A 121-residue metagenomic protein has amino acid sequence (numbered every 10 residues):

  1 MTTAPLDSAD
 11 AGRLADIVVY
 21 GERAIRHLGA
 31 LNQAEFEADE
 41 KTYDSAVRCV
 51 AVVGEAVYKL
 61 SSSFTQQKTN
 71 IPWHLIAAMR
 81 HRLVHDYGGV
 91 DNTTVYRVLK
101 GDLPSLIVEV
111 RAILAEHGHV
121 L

Functional and structural regions predicted by a protein language model:
M1-L121: Solvent-exposed interaction patches of small proteins and small membrane subunits
